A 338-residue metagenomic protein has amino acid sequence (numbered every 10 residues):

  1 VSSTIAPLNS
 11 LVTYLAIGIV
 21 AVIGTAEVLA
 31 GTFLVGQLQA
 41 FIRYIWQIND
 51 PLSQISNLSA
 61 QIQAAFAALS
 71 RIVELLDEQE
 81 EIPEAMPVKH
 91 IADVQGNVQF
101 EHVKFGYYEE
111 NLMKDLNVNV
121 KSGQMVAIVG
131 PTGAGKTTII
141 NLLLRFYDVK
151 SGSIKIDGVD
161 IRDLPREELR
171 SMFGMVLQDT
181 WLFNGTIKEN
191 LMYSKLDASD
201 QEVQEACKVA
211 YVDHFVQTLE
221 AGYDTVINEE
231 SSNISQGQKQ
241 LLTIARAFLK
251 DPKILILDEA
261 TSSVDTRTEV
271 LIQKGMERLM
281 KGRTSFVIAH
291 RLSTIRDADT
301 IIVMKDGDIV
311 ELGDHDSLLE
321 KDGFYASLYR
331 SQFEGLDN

Functional and structural regions predicted by a protein language model:
V1-I42: A hydrophobic transmembrane-helix motif
T4-P7, L34-Q37, Y44, P51-Q54 (+3 more regions): DHp/HisKA histidine-phosphotransfer helix
T13-V20, A64, G96, S199 (+1 more regions): Residue-level signal for transmembrane alpha-helical positions in Major Facilitator Superfamily
V20-G24, P51, A68, V212: Hydrophobic/aromatic residues in alpha-helical transmembrane segments
I42, N49, F66, R170 (+1 more regions): Conserved catalytic core of two-component sensor histidine kinases
Q47-L75: Cytosolic ends of transmembrane helices, especially the final helix of ABC transmembrane type-1 domains
E74, E81, M192: Conserved E/DxxT/N motif and adjacent residues on the DHp alpha2 helix of HisKA-family sensor histidine kinases
E84-A85, I91-N338: ABC-type nucleotide-binding domain
